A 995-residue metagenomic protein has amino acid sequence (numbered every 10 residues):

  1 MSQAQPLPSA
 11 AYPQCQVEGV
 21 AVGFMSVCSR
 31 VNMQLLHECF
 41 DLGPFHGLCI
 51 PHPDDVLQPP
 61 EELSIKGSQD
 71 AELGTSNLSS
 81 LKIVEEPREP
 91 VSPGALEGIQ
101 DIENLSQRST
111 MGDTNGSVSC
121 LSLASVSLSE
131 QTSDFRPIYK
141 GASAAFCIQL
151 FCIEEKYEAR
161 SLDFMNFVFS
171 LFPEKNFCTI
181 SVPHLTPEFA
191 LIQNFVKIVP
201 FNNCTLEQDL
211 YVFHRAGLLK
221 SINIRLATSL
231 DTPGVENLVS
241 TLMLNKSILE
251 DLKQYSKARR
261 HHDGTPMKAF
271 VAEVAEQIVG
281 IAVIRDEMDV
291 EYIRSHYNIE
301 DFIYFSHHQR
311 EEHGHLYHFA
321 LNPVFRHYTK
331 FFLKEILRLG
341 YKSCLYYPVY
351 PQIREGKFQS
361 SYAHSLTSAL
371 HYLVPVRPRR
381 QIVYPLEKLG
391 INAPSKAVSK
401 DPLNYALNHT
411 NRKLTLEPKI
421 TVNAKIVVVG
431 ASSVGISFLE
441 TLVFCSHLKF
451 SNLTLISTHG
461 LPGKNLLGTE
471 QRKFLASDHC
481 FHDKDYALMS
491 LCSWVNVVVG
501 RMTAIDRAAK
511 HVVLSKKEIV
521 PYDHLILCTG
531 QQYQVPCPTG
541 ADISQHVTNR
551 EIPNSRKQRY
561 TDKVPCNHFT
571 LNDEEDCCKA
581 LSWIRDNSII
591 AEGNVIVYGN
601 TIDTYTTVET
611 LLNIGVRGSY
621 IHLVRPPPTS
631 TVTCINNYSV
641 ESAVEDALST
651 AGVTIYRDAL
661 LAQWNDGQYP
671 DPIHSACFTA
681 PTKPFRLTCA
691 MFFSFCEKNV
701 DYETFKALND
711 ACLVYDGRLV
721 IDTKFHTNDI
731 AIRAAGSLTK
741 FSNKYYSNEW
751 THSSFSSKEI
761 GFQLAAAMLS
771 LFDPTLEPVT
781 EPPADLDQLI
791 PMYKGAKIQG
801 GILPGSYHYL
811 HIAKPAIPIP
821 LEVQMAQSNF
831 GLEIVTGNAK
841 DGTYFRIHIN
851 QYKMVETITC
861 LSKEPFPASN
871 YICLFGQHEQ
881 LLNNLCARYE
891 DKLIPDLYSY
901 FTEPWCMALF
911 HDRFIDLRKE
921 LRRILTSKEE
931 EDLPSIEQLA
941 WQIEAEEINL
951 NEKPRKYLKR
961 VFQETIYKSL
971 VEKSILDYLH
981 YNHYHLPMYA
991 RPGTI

Functional and structural regions predicted by a protein language model:
M1-Q3, F213-Y255: Short amphipathic alpha-helix that is part of the acyltransferase structural core
M1-V17, M243-A269, E273-A275: Active-site rim helix/loop that mediates acceptor-substrate recognition in acyltransferases
N32-K197, E287-L373: Acyl-donor binding region in acyl/amide transferases
L416-A504, T539-R550, R585-D586, I590-S639: Beta1-alpha1 glycine-rich phosphate/pyrophosphate-binding loop at the start of Rossmann-like nucleotide-binding domains
D478-D483, M489-D506, V512, L612-D722: A Rossmann-like FAD-binding core segment of flavoenzymes
V520-Y533, L687-K698, G761, K853: Short hydrophobic core segments
S544-R559, K563-R585, I589, K683-K758 (+3 more regions): FAD-site-proximal beta/loop scaffold in flavoenzymes
L738-S869, D916-L970: Mid-to-C-terminal Rossmann-like scaffold of FAD/NAD(P)H-dependent oxidoreductases
